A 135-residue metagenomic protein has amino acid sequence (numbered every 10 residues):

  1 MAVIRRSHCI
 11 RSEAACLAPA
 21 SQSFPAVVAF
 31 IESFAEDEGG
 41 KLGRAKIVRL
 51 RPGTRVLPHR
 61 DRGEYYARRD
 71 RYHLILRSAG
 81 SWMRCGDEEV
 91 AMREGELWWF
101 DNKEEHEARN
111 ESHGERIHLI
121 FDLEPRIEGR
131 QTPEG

Functional and structural regions predicted by a protein language model:
M1-E38: Non-heme Fe(II)/2-oxoglutarate
G40-L42, R51-G53, A67-R71, S78: Short connector loops at helix/strand junctions that flank enzyme active sites, especially segments positioning acidic
I47-Y66: Conserved short histidine dyad/triad with adjacent acidic residue
L57-D61, R84-E88, Q131-T132: A short secondary-structure junction signal
P58-H59, W82-R84, F100-H113: Short beta-strand His + acidic residue motifs that chelate non-heme Fe in jelly-roll/DSBH and cupin folds
D70-I75, L97-W99, H113-Q131: A short hydrophobic beta-strand segment most commonly corresponding to one strand of the jelly-roll/cupin
I75-R93: A short beta-strand-loop-beta hairpin characteristic of the jelly-roll/cupin
A91-N102: Short secondary-structure subsegments characteristic of cysteine-rich extracellular domains
